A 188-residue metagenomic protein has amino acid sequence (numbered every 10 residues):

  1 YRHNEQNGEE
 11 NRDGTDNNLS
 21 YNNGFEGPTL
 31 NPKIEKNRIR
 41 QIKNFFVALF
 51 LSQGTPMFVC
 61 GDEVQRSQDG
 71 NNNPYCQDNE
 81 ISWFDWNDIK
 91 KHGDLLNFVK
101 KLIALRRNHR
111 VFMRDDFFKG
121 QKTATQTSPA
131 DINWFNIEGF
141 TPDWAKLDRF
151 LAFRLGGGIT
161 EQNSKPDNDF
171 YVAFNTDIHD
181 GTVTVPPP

Functional and structural regions predicted by a protein language model:
Y1-P188: Active-site and adjacent substrate-binding regions of carbohydrate-active enzymes
